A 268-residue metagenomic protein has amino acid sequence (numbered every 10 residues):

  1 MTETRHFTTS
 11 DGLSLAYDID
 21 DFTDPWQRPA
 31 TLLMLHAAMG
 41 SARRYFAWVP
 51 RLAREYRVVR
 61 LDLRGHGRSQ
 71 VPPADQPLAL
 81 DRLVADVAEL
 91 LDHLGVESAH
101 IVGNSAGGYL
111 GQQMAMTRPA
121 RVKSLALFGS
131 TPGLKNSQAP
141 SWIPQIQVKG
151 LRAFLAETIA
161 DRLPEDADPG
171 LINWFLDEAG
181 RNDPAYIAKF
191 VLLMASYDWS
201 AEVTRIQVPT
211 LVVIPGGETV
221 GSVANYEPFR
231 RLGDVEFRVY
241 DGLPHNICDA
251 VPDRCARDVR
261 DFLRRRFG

Functional and structural regions predicted by a protein language model:
M1-L33, E55-Y56, R181, R257-G268: Alpha/beta-hydrolase fold catalytic core
L13-P72: Conserved HGGG/HGGXW glycine-rich cap/lid loop of the alpha/beta-hydrolase fold
D81-A99: Conserved acidic catalytic loop of the alpha/beta-hydrolase fold
G103, G107, G111: Gly/Ala-rich beta-loop-alpha elbow adjacent to hydrolase catalytic centers
Q112-T117, V122-L151: Flexible "cap/lid" loop of the alpha/beta hydrolase fold
K135-S137, K149-R205: Conserved alpha/beta-hydrolase catalytic His-Asp/Glu region
T210-L243, D249: Conserved loop-alpha-helix segment in the C-terminal half of the alpha/beta-hydrolase fold that carries the catalytic
V235-G268: Catalytic active-site module of serine/aspartate enzymes centered on a nucleophile-bearing elbow/loop
